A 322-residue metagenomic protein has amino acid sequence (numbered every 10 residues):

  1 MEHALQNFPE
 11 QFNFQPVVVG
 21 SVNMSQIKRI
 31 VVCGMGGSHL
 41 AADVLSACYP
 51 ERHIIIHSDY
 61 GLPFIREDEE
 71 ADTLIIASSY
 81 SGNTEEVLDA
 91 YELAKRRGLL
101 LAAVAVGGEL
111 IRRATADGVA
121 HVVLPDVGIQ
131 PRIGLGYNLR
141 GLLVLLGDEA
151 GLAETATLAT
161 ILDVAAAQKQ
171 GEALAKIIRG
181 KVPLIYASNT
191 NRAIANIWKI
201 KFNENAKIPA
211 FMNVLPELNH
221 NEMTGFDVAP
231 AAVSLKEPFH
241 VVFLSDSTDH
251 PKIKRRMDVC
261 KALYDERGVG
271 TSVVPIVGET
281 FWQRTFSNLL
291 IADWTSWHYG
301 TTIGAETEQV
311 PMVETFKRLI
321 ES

Functional and structural regions predicted by a protein language model:
M1-Q26, D68-A71, G136, S272-W282 (+1 more regions): Conserved, well-structured ligand/cofactor-binding cores
E2-A4, E10, V19, K28-R29 (+2 more regions): Active-site phosphate/pyrophosphate-binding segments
V19-A165, K176, K236, D246-K254 (+1 more regions): Glycine-rich phosphate-binding loops that contact phosphosugars or nucleotide phosphates
S58-F64, E217-H220, I276-F281: Short acidic loop-to-helix transition motifs that present clustered carboxylates
D72-L74, L135-G141, I200, M223-A229 (+1 more regions): Short, surface-exposed amphipathic charged segments that create phosphate/polyanion-binding patches used for binding
D227, S234-P311: C-terminal active-site/capping subdomain that shapes the small-molecule cofactor and substrate pocket of enzyme
T307-E321: Short, small/acidic-rich helices and loops at N termini and domain boundaries of DNA replication/processing enzymes
